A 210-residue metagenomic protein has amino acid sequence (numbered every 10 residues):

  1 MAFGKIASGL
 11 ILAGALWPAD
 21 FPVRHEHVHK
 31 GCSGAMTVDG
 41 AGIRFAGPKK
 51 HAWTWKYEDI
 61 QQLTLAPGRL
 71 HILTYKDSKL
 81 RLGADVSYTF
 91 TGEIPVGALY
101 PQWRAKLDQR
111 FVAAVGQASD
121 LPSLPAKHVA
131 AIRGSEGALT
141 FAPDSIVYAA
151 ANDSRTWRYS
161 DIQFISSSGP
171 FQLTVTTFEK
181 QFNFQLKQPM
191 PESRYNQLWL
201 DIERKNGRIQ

Functional and structural regions predicted by a protein language model:
M1-G9: Sec-dependent signal peptide recognition, specifically the positively charged N-region followed immediately by
G9-L10, P18, A35, A138: A residue-level signal for beta-strand positions that form part of recognition/binding surfaces within mature
L10, A46-P48, V96, E192: Intrinsically disordered, low-complexity regions enriched in Ser/Pro/Gly/Gln/His and often acidic
W17-T37: Short N-terminal segments immediately surrounding and downstream of signal-peptide cleavage
A19-H25, D59-A130, S160-Q210: Acidic, Ser/Thr- and proline-rich intrinsically disordered linker/docking segments of eukaryotic scaffolds
K30-P67, G134-F171, T176-F178: Phosphoinositide-binding peripheral membrane targeting modules
